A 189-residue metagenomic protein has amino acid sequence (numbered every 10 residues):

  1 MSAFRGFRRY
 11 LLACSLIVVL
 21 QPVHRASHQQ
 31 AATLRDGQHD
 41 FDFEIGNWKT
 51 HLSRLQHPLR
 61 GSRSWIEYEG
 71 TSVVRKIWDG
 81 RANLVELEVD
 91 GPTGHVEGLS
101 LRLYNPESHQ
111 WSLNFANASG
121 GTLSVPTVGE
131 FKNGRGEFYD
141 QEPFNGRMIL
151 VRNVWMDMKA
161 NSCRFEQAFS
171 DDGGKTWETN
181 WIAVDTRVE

Functional and structural regions predicted by a protein language model:
S2-L12: Bacterial N-terminal signal peptides that target proteins for export
Y10-Q21: Bacterial N-terminal signal peptides
H24-E189: Hydrophobic small-molecule pocket/channel-lining residues, especially in calycin-type beta-barrels
